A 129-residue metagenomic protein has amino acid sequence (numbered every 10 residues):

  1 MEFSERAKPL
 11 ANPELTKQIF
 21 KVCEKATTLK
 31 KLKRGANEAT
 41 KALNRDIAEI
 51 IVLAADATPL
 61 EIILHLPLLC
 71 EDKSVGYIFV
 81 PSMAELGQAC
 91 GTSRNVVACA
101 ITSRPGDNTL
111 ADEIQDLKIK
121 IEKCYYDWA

Functional and structural regions predicted by a protein language model:
M1-I47, P105-A129: Polybasic, low-complexity intrinsically disordered tails and interdomain linkers
S4-L10, L53-A54, F79-E85: Short, functional N-terminal and low-complexity linear motifs
R34, L43, I47-I63, P67 (+1 more regions): Extracellular/luminal Protease-associated
I63-L64, L68-Y125: Short basic, glycine-rich beta-strand/loop surfaces that mediate nucleic-acid
